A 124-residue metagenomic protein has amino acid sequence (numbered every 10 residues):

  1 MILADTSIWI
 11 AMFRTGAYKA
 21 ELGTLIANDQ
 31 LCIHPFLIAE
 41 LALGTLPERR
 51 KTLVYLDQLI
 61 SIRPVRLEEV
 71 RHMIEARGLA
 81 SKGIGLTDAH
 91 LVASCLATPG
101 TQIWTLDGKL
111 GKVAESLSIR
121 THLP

Functional and structural regions predicted by a protein language model:
M1-I33, A42-V54, R120: Short, well-structured N-terminal submotif of metal-dependent ribonuclease cores
M12, S61-P124: Active-site neighborhoods of divalent-metal-dependent phosphate/nucleic-acid chemistry enzymes
D29, F36-I38, A42, L46-R77: Active-site-proximal, substrate-binding regions of enzyme catalytic domains and RNA-binding/basic surfaces
P35, A39, A89-V92: Non-catalytic, well-ordered alpha-helical scaffold segments
